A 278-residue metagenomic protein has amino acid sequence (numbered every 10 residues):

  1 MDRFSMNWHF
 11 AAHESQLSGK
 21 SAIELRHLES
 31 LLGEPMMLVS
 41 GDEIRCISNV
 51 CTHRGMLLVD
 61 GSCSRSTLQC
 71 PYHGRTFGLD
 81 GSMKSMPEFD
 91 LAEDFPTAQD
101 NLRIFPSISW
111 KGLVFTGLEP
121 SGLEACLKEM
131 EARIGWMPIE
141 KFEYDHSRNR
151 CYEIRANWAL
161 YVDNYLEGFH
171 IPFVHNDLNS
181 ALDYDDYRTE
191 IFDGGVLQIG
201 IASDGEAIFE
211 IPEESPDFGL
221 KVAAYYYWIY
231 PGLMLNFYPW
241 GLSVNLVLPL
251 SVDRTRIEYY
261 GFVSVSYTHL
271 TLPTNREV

Functional and structural regions predicted by a protein language model:
M1-N7, A11-A12: Signature of the catalytic double-stranded beta-helix
L17-P120, E124, K128-E131: Rieske [2Fe-2S] iron-sulfur-binding domain
K111-Y152, A156-V162: Predominantly a Rossmann-like dinucleotide-binding segment in NAD(P)-dependent oxidoreductases
H146-D185: A conserved active-site cap/scaffold subdomain adjacent to cofactor or substrate pockets
L178-D217: Polyanion-binding catalytic cores of nucleic-acid enzymes and NTP/SAM-utilizing transferases
F218-Y260: C-terminal structural cap/anchor segments
S264-S266: Acidic, proline/serine/threonine- and glycine-rich low-complexity intrinsically disordered segments
T268-T274: Conserved small/polar residues in nucleotide/adenosyl-binding loops
